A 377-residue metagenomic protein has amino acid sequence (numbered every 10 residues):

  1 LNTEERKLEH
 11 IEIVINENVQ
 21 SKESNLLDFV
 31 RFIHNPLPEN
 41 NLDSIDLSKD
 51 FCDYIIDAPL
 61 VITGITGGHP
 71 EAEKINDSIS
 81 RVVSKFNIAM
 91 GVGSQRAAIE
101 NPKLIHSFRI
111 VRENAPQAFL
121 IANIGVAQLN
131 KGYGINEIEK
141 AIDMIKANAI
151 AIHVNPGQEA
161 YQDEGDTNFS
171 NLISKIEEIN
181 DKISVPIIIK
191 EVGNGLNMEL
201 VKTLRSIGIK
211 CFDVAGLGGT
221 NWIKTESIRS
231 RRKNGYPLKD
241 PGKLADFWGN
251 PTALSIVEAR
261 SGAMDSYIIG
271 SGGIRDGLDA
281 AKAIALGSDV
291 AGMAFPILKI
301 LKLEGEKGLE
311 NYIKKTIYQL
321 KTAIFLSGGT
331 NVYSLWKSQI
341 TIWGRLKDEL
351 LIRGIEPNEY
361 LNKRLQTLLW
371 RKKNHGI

Functional and structural regions predicted by a protein language model:
L1-I56, G344-N374: An N-cap/entry alpha-helix motif that binds or orients negatively charged groups
N2, S21, L26-K202, E226 (+1 more regions): Active-site entrance/lid segments in N-terminal catalytic domains of soluble metabolic enzymes
I62, V83, I150, F212 (+3 more regions): Conserved, mostly hydrophobic/aromatic
K74, Y133-N136, N171-S174, E199 (+6 more regions): Conserved active-site and cofactor/substrate-binding residues in soluble primary-metabolism enzymes
N87-I88, A147, I209, D265 (+2 more regions): A structural motif
A122-A147, F247-S271, R275, S327-T341: Electropositive, surface-exposed helix/loop patches at the edges of structured domains that serve as adaptable
S170-L303: Glycine-rich phosphate/ribose-binding loops and adjacent secondary-structure elements that form binding surfaces
E306-D348: Internal helix-turn-beta structural module
